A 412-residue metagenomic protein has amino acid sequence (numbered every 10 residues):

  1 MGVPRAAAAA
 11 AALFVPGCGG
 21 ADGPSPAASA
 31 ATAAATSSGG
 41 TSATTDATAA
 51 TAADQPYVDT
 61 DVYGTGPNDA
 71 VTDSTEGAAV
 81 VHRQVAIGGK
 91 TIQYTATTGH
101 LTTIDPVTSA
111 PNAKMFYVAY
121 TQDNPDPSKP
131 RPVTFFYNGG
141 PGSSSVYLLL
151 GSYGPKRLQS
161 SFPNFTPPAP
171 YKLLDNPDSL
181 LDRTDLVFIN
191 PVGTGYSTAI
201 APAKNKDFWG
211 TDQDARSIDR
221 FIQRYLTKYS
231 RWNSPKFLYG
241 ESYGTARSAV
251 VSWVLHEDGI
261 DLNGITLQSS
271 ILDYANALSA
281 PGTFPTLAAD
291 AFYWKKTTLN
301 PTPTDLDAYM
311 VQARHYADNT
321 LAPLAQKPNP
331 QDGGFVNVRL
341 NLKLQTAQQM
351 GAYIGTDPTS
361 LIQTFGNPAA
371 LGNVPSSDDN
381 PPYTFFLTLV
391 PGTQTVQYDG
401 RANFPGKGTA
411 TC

Functional and structural regions predicted by a protein language model:
F14-G17: C-terminal motif of bacterial Sec signal peptides marking the signal peptidase cleavage site
G19-D22: Bacterial signal peptide processing site
D54-P67, T102, A110-D207: N-terminal cap/lid subdomain of alpha/beta-hydrolase-fold enzymes
P155-Q159, W253-Q349: A catalytic-pocket lid/entrance helix-loop region that shapes and gates access to the active site across common
L181, P191, F208-L226: Alpha/beta-hydrolase active-site loop
R231-Y243: Alpha/beta-hydrolase fold nucleophile elbow
G240-W253: Glycine-rich nucleophile elbow surrounding the catalytic serine of serine-hydrolase chemistry
K327-C412: Alpha/beta-hydrolase fold catalytic core
